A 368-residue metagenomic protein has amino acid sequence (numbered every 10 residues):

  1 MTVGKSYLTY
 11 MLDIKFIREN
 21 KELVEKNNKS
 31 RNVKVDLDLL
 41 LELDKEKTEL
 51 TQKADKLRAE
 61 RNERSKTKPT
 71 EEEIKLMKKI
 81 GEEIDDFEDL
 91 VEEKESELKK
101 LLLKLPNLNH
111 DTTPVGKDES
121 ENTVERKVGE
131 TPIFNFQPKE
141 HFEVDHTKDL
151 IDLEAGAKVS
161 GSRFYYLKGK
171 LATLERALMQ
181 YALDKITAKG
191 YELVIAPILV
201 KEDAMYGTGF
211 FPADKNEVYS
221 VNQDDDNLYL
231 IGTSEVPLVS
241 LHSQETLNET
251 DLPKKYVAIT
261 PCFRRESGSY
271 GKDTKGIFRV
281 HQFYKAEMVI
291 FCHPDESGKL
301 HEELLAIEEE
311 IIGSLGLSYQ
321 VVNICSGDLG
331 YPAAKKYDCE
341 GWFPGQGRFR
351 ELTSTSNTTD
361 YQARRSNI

Functional and structural regions predicted by a protein language model:
Y7-P132, H146, L150: N-terminal alpha-helical targeting/anchoring segments
K127-I368: TRNA-recognition modules of translation machinery and tRNA-sensing kinases, especially anticodon-binding
